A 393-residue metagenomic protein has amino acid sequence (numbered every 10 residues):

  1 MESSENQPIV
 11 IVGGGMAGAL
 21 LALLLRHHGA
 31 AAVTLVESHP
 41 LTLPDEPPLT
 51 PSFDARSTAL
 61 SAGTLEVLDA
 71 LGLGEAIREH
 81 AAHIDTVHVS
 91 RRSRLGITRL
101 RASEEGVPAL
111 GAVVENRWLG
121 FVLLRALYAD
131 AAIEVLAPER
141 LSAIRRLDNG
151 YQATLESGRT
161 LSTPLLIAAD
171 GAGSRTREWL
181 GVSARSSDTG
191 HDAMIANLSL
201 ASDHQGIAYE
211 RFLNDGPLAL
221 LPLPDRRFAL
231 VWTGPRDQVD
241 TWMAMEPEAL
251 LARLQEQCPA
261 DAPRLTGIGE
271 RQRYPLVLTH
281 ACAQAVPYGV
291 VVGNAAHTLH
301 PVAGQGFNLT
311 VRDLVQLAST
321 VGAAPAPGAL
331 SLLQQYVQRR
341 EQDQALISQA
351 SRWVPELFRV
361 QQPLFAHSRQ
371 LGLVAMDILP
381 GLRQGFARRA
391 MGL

Functional and structural regions predicted by a protein language model:
S3-E5, E66, A70, A76-W179 (+1 more regions): Conserved N-terminal helical subregion
Q7-L35: N-terminal Rossmann-like FAD-binding beta1-loop-alpha1 element of flavoenzymes
A17, L41, G173: Conserved Rossmann-like nucleotide-cofactor binding loop
R26-D54: Glycine-rich FAD pyrophosphate-binding loop
T50-R78: N-terminal glycine-rich dinucleotide-binding loop that anchors FAD/FMN and/or NAD(P) in oxidoreductases
G150-Q152, R159-R271: Conserved FAD-binding catalytic core of PHBH/FMO-like flavoproteins
D240-G328: FAD/FMN-dependent oxidoreductases across multiple families
S319-L393: C-terminal helical "tail/cap" subdomain of flavin- and related membrane-associated enzymes
